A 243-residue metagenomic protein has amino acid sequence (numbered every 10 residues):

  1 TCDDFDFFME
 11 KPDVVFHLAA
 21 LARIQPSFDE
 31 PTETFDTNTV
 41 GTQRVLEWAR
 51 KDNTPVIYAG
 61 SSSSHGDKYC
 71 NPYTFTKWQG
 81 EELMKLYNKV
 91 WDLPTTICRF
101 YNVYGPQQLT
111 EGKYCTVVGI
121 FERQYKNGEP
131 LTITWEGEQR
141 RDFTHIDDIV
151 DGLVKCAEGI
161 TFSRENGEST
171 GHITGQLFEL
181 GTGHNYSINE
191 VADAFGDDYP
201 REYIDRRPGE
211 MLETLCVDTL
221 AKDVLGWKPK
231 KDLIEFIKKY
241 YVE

Functional and structural regions predicted by a protein language model:
T1-V103, L153, A157, W227 (+2 more regions): N-terminal Rossmann-like NAD(P)+-binding domain of SDR-like oxidoreductases, especially those catalyzing
F7, Q25, E122-R123, S169-T170: Short secondary-structure boundary/capping segments
P26-S27, D67-Y69, Q107, F143 (+1 more regions): Short glycine-/acidic-enriched loop or helix-start segments at secondary-structure transitions that form or flank
G41, V117, S187: Conserved alpha-helical elements of sugar-nucleotide-dependent glycosyltransferases
Q43, S62, K68, Q107 (+3 more regions): Gly/Ser/Thr-rich beta-alpha loop segments that engage phosphate groups in nucleotides
P72-T74, W78, E82-R141, I146-A157 (+1 more regions): NAD(P)-dependent short-chain dehydrogenase/reductase
K126-E243: C-terminal substrate-binding subdomain of Rossmann-fold SDR/epimerase-dehydratase oxidoreductases
